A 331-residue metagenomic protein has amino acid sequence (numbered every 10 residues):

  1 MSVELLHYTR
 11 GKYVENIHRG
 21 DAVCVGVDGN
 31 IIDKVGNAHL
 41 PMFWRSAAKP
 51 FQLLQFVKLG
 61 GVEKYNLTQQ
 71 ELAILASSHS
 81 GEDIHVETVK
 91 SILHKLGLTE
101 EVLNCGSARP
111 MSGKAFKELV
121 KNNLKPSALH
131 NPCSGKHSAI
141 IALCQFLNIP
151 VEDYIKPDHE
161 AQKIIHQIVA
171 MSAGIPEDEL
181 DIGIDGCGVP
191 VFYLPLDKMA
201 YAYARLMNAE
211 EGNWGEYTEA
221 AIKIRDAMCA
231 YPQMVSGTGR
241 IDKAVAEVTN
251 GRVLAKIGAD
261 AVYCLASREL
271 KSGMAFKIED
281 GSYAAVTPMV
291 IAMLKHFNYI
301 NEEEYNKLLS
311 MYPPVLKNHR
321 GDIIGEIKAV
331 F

Functional and structural regions predicted by a protein language model:
M1-H39: Beta-lactamase-like hydrolase cores
V14, W44, L129-H137, K156-A161 (+4 more regions): Short, contiguous, pocket-lining structural segments that sit at or immediately flank catalytic/ligand-binding sites
H18-A22, S138, H166, D260-Y263: Short glycine-rich loop/turn motifs
V35-F43, L75-H79, N123-N131, G183-P190 (+1 more regions): A short glycine/serine-rich beta->alpha loop
W44-V62: Active-site SXXK
K58-Y65, G97-E101, L147-D153, H159-H166 (+3 more regions): Bacterial peptidoglycan biogenesis and beta-lactam-recognition machinery
T68-I175, E179: Active-site-adjacent helix/loop patches that line small-molecule binding or acyl-intermediate pockets
A204-F331: Structured C-terminal helix/loop/strand segments within mature extracytoplasmic catalytic/sensor domains
